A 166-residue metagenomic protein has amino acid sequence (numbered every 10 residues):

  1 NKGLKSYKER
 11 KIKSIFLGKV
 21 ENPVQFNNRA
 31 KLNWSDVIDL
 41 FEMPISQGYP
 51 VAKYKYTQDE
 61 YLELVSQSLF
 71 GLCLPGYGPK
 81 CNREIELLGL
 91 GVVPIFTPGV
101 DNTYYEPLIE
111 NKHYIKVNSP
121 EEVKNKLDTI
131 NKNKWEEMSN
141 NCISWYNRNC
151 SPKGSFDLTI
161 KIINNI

Functional and structural regions predicted by a protein language model:
N1-E110, K116, R148-I162, I166: Nucleotide-sugar donor-binding catalytic core of glycosyltransferases
Q58, P120-V123, K132-W135, P152: Residues at or immediately preceding the N-termini of alpha-helices
L62, I95, P120-V123, C142: Catalytic phosphate/metal-binding cores of nucleic-acid and nucleotide-processing enzymes, i.e., regions that mediate
C81, N111, P120-K124, S139: Short amphipathic alpha-helical surface patches that serve as generic macromolecular interface elements
H113-P120, T129-I130: Conserved acidic donor-binding segment of nucleotide-sugar-dependent glycosyltransferases
E122-K126, N141, G154-I162: Alpha-helical elements of Rossmann-like donor-binding domains used by nucleotide-donor carbohydrate transfer enzymes
N125-W145: Conserved donor-nucleotide binding/catalytic region of nucleotide-linked donor-dependent transferases
